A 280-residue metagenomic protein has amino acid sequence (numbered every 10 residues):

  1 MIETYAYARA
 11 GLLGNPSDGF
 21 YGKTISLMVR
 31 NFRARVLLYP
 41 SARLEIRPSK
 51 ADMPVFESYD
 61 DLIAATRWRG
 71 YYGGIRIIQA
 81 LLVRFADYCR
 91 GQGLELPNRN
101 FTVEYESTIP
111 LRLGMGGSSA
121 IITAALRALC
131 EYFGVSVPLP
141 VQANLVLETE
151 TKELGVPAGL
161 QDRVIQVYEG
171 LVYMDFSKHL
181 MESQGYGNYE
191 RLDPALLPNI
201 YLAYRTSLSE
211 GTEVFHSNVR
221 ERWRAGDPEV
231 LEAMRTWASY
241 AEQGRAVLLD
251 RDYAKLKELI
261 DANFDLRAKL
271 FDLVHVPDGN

Functional and structural regions predicted by a protein language model:
M1-L13, S17, S26-R30, A34-P97 (+3 more regions): C-terminal nucleotide
G22-T24: Conserved, well-ordered active-site substructure
G70, G114-M115: Alpha-helix N-cap/helix-initiation motif
T102-E104, P140-Q142: Short, charged, amphipathic alpha-helices and their helix-cap/turn boundaries
I109-L113: Short pre-catalytic strand/loop immediately N-terminal to key active-site residues, enriched for Gly-Thr
M115-V135: DPxDG-like acidic metal-binding loop motif
Y132-L139, S183: Inter-helical turn/loop segments and adjacent helix faces that build the functional surface of alpha-helical bundle
